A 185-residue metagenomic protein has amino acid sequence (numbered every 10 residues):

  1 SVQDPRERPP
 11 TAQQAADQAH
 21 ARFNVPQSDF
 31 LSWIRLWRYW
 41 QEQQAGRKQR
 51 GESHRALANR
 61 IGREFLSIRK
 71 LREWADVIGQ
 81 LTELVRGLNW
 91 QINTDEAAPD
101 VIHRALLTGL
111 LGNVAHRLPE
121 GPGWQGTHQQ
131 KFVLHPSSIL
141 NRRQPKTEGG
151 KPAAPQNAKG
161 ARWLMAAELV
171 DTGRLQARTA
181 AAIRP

Functional and structural regions predicted by a protein language model:
S1-P185: Second RecA-like catalytic domain
